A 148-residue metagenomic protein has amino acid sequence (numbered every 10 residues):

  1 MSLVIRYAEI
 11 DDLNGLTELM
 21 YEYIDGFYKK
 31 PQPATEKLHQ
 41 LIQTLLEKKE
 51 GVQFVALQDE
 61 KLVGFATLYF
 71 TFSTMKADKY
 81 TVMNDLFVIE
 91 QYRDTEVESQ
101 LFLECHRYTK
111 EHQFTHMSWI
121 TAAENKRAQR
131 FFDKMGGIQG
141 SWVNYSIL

Functional and structural regions predicted by a protein language model:
V4-E18: A short beta-loop-alpha structural element at the N-terminal edge of CoA-dependent acyl/N-acetyltransferase catalytic
Y21-Q43: Conserved GNAT-fold acetyl-CoA-binding loop/helix
Q43-V55, V82: A short helix-loop-beta-strand connector motif used in the catalytic cores of GNAT acetyltransferases and, in some
V55, K61-F70: Conserved beta-strand in the GNAT
K79-E90: Conserved acetyl-CoA binding element of GNAT-fold acetyltransferases
V88, D94-R107, K134: Conserved acetyl-CoA-binding loop-helix of GNAT-fold acetyltransferases
S99, A123-S141, I147: Conserved active-site alpha-helix within GNAT-family acetyltransferase domains
K110-I120: Conserved GNAT acetyl-CoA-binding A-motif
